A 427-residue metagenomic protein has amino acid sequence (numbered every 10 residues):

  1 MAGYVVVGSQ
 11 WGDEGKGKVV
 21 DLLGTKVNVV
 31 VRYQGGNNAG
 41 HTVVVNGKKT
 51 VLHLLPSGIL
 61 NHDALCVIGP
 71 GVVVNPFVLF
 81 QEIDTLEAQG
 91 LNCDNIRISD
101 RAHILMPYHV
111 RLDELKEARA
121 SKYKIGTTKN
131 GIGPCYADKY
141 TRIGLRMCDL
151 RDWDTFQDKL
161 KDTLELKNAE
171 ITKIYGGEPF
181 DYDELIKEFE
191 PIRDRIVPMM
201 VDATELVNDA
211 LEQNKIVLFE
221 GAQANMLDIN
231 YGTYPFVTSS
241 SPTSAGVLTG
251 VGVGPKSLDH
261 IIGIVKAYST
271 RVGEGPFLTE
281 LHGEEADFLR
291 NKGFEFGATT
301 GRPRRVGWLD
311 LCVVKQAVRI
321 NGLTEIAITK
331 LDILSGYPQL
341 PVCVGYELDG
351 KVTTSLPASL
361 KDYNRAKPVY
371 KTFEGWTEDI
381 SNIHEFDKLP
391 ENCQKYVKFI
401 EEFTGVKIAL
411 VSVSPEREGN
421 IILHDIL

Functional and structural regions predicted by a protein language model:
M1-L427: Non-transmembrane, aqueous-exposed alpha-helical and coiled segments at domain scale
